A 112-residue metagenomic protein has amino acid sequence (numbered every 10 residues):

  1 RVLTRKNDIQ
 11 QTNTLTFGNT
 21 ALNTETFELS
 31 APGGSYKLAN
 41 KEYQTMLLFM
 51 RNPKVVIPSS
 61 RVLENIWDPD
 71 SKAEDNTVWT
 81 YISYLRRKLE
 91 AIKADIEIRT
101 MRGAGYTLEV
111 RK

Functional and structural regions predicted by a protein language model:
R1-T16: Basic, amphipathic DNA-recognition helix from helix-turn-helix-like DNA-binding domains
N13, A21, E97-R99: N-terminal hydrophobic or amphipathic segments with adjacent small-residue motifs that include Sec signal peptides
E25: Short, ordered coil/turn segments that flank beta-strands lining enzyme active or ligand-binding pockets
E28-E97, R102-A104: Positively charged, aromatic-enriched patches within helix-turn-helix-type DNA-binding elements, predominantly
K37, L108-K112: Intrinsically disordered, low-complexity protein-interaction/activation regions
